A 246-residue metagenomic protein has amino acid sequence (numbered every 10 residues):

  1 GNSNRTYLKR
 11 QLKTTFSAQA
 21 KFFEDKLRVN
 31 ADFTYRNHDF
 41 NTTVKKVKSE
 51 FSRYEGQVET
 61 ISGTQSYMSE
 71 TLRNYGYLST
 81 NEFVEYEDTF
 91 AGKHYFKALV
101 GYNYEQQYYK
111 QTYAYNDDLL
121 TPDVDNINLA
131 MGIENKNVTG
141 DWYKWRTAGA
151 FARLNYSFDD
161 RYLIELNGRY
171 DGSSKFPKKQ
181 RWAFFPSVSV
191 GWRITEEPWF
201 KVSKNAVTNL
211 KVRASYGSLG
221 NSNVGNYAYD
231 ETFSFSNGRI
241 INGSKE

Functional and structural regions predicted by a protein language model:
G1-K46, Q57-E246: Extracellular/periplasmic, surface-exposed regions of secreted and cell-surface proteins
F51: Active-site-proximal polar cores
